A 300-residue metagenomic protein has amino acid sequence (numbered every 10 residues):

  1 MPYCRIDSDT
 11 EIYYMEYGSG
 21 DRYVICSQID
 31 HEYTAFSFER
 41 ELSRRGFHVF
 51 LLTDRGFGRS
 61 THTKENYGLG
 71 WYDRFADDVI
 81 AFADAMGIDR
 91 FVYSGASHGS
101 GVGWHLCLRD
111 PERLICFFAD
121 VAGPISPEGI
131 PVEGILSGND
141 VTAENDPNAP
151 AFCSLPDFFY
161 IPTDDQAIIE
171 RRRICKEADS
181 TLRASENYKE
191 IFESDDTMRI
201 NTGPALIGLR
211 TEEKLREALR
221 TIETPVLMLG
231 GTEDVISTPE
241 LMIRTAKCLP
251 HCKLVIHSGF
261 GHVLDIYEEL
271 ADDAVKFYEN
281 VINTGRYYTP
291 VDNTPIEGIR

Functional and structural regions predicted by a protein language model:
T10-H62: Conserved HGGG/HGGXW glycine-rich cap/lid loop of the alpha/beta-hydrolase fold
L51-S94: Active-site loop/oxyanion-hole signature of alpha/beta-hydrolase fold enzymes
G95-G99, G103: Gly/Ala-rich beta-loop-alpha elbow adjacent to hydrolase catalytic centers
L108, F117-L155: Flexible "cap/lid" loop of the alpha/beta hydrolase fold
G129, P150-P204, G208-L209, E213 (+1 more regions): Conserved alpha/beta-hydrolase catalytic His-Asp/Glu region
I222, M228-G230: Short beta-strand/loop motif that positions the catalytic acidic residue of the alpha/beta-hydrolase fold
V235-L241: Conserved alpha/beta-hydrolase "acid-adjacent" motif
H251-R300: Catalytic active-site module of serine/aspartate enzymes centered on a nucleophile-bearing elbow/loop
